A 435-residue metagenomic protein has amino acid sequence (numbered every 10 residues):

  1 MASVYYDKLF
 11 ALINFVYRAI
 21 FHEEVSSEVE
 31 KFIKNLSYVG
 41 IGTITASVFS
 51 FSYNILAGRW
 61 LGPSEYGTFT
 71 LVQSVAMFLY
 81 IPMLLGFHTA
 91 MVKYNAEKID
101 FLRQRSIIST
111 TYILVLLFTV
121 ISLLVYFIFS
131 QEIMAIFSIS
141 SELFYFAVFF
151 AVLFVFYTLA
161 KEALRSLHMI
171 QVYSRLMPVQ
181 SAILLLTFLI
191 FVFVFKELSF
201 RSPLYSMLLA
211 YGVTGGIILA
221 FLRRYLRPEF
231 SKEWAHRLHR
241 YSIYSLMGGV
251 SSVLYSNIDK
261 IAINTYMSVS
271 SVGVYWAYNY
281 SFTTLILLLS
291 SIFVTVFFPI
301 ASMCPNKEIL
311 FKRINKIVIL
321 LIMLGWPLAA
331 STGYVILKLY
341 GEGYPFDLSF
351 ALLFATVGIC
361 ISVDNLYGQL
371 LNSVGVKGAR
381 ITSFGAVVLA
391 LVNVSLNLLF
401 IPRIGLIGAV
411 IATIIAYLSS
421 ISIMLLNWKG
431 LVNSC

Functional and structural regions predicted by a protein language model:
S3-A19, E30-H88, I243-S270, Y280 (+4 more regions): Signature of the first transmembrane helix
K8-L12, K34-A46, L71-V72, M77 (+3 more regions): Membrane-water interface segments that mark the loop-to-transmembrane alpha-helix transition
Y17-F32, Y145, Q171, K196-S206 (+3 more regions): Interhelical loop/hinge segments that connect adjacent transmembrane helices in multipass membrane
V25-I33, S130-A147, S331-I359, V376 (+1 more regions): Interfacial segments at transmembrane-helix termini and the short loops linking adjacent helices
K34-S50, N54, V179-Q180, L184 (+4 more regions): Transmembrane helical elements of multi-pass membrane transporters/channels
I55, M83-I99, F282-E308, G368-S373: Helix-loop junctions and terminal segments of transmembrane helices in multi-pass membrane transport/translocation
Y145, S174-R224, N279, V387-V392 (+1 more regions): Hydrophobic alpha-helical transmembrane segments
L153-L176, T356-G385: Membrane-interface junctions at transmembrane-helix termini in multi-pass inner-membrane proteins
